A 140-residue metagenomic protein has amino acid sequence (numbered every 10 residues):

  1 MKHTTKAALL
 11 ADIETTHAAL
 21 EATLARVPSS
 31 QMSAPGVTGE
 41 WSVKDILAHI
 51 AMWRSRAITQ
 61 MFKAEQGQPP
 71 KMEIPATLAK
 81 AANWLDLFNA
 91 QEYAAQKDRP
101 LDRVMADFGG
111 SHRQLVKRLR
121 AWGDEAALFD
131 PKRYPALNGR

Functional and structural regions predicted by a protein language model:
M1, W53, G109-D130: Contiguous hydrophobic segments
M1-A8, R56-G110: Short, helix-capping/interhelical loops that line the mouth of catalytic, cofactor-, or ligand-binding pockets
K2-S29, M52, R56, F62-K63: Alpha-helical bundle segments that constitute or directly flank the non-heme di-iron/ferroxidase center
L10-E14, L47, A51, D102-M105 (+2 more regions): Short amphipathic alpha-helical segments with heptad-repeat character
D12, T16-L20, S30-Q31, T77-F88: N-proximal short alpha-helices
T16-H17, E21, P100-D102, S111-H112 (+1 more regions): A general secondary-structure boundary signal
A18-K44, K63-K71, R118-G139: Helix-loop segments that flank and shape redox-cofactor active sites
